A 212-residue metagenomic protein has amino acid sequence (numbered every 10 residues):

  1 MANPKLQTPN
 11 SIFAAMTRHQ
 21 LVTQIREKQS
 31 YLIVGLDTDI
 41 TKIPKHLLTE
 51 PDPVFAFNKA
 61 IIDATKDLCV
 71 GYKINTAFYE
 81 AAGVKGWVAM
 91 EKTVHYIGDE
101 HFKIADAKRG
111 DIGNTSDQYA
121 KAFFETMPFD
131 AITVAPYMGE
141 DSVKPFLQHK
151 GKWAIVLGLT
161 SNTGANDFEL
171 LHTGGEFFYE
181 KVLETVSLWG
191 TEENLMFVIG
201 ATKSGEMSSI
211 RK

Functional and structural regions predicted by a protein language model:
M1-A15: Short, basic, low-complexity termini and linkers enriched in Ser/Thr/Gly/Pro that act as targeting/leader peptides
A15-E100, N194: Conserved N-terminal beta1-alpha1 strand-loop-helix module at the mouth
L32, K103-A105, A154: Hydrophobic beta-strand scaffold residues
K45, D111-K203: Conserved anion-binding
F57, I61, A89-T93, Y119 (+4 more regions): A general structural detector for well-ordered alpha-helical segments in enzyme core domains, enriched
A77-G83, A107-S116: Conserved PLP phosphate-binding loop immediately N-terminal to the Schiff-base lysine helix in PLP-dependent enzymes
D99-K108, E192-M196: Short beta-strand/loop segments at the ligand-binding rim of alpha/beta enzyme cores
A201-K212: A C-terminal functional module that forms or caps the active site or interfaces directly with catalytic machinery
